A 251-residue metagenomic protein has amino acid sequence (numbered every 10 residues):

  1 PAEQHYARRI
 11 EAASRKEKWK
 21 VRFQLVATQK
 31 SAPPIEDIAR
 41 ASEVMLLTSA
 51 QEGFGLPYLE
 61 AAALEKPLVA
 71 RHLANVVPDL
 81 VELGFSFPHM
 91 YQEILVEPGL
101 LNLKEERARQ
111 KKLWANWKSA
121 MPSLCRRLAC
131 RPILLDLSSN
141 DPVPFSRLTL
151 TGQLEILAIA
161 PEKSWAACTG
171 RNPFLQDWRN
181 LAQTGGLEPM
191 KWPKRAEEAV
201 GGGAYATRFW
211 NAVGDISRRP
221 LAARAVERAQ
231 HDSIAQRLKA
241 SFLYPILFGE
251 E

Functional and structural regions predicted by a protein language model:
Q4-D37, L83-L95, G99-L100: Nucleotide-activated donor-binding/catalytic signature segment of Leloir-type glycosyltransferases, i.e., the conserved
S42: An anion/phosphate-binding loop that grips the pyrophosphate of nucleotide cofactors and donors
M45-L46: A short hydrophobic beta-strand element within the catalytic core of glycosyltransferases that build diverse glycans
A50: Aromatic "clamp/platform" in nucleotide-sugar-dependent glycosyltransferases that forms part of the donor/acceptor
G55-Y58: Short glycine/serine-rich donor-binding loops of glycosyltransferases
P67-A70: Short hydrophobic beta-strand element within catalytic cores of glycosyltransferases and related nucleotide-activated
H89-E251: C-terminal amphipathic helix plus adjacent low-complexity, charged tail appended to glycosyltransferase catalytic
